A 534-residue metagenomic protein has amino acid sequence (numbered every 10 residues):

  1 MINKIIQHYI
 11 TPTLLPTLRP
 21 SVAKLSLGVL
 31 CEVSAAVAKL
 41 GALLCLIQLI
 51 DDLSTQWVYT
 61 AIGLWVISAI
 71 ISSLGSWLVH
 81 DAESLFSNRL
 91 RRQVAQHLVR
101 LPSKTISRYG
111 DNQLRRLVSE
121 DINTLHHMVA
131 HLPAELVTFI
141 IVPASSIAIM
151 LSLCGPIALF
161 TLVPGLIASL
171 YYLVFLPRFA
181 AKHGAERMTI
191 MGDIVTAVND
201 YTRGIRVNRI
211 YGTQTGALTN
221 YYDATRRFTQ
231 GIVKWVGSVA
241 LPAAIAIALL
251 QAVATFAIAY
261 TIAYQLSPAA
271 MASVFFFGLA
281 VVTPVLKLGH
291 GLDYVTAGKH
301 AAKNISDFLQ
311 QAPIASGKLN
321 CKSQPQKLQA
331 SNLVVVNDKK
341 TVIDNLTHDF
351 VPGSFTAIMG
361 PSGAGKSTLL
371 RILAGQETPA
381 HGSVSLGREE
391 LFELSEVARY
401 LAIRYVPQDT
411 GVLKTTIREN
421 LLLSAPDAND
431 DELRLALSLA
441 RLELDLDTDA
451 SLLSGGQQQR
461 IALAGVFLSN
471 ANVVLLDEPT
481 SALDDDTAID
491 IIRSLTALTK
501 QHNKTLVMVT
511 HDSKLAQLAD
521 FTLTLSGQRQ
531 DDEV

Functional and structural regions predicted by a protein language model:
M1-K39, W57, G75, V79 (+4 more regions): Membrane-integrated ABC transporters
N3, Q7, K39-I47, L64-S107 (+12 more regions): Juxtamembrane helix-loop junctions of ABC transporter transmembrane domains
L15-V22, S103-K104, E120-V129, P133 (+4 more regions): An intracellular "coupling" helix at the cytosolic face of ABC transporter transmembrane type-1 domains
V22-I71, L151-P156: Transmembrane helix-loop-helix hairpins at lipid-water interfaces of multipass membrane proteins, especially the type-1
S34-Q48, A134-P177, V233-S273: A hydrophobic transmembrane-helix motif
W57-S72, G165-A168, P242-F256, P268-Y294: Hydrophobic alpha-helical segments in the permease module
T213, G237, V281-Q310: Cytosolic ends of transmembrane helices, especially the final helix of ABC transmembrane type-1 domains
A374: Helix-to-loop junction immediately C-terminal to a conserved catalytic motif
